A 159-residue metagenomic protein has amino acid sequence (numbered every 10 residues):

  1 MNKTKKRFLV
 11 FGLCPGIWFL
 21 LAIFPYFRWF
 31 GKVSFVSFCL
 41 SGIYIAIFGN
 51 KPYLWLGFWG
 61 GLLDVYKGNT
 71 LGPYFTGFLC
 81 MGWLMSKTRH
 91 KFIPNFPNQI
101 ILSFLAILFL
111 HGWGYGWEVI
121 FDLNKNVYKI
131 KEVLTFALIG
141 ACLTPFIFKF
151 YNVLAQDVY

Functional and structural regions predicted by a protein language model:
M1-Y159: Terminal, non-globular segments
